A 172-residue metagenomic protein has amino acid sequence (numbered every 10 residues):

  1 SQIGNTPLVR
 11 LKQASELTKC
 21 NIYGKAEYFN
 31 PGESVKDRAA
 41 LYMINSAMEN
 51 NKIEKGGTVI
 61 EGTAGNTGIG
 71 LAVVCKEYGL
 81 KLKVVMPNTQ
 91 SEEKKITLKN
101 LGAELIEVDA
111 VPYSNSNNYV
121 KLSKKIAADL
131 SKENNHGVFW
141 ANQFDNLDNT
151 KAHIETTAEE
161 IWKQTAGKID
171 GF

Functional and structural regions predicted by a protein language model:
S1-F172: PLP-dependent amino-acid enzyme catalytic core
